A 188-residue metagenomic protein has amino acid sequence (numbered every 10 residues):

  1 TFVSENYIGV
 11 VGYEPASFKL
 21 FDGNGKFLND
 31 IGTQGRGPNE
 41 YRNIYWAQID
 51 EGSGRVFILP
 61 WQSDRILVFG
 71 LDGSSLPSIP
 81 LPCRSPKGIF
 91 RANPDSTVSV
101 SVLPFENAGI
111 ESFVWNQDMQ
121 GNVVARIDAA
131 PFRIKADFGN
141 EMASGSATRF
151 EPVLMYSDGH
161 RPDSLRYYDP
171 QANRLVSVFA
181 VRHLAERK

Functional and structural regions predicted by a protein language model:
T1-K188: Eukaryotic scaffold repeat domains enriched in small/polar residues
